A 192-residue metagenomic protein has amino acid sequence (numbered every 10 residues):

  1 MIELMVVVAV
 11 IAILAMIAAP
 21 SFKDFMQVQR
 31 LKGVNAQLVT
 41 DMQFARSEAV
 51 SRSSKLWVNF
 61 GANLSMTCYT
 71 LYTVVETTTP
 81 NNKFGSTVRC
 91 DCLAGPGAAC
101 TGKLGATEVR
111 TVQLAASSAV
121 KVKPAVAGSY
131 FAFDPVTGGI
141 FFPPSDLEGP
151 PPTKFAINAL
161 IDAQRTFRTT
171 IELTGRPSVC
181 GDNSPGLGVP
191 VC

Functional and structural regions predicted by a protein language model:
M1-Q27, D41: N-terminal single-pass transmembrane signal-anchor helix
I17-L31, A36, S47, K55 (+1 more regions): N-terminal helix-rich module
